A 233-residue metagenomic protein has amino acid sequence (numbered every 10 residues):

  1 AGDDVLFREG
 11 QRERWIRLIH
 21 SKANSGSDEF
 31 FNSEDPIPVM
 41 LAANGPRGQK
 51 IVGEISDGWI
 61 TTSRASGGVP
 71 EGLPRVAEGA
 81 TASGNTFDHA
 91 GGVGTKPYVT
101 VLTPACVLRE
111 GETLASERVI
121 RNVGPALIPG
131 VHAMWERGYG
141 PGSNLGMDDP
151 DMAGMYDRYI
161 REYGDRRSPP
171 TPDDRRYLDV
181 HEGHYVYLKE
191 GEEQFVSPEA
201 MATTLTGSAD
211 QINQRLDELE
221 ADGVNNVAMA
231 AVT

Functional and structural regions predicted by a protein language model:
A1-F30, L73-P74, E78-E218: An alpha-helical appendage that flanks or caps ligand/catalytic pockets
S33-P38: A local structural motif
V39-A42, W59-T61, P97-P104, V227-M229: Hydrophobic faces of well-ordered beta-strands that scaffold small-molecule active sites in alpha/beta enzyme cores
Q49-G53, D217: Alpha-helical segments flanking ligand/cofactor-binding loops in enzyme cores
E54-I55, D222: Structural motif
S63-S66, A230-T233: Glycine-rich, proline-tolerant flexible connector loops at the mouths of alpha/beta enzymes
E218-V224: Catalytic domains of carbohydrate-active enzymes, especially glycoside hydrolases
